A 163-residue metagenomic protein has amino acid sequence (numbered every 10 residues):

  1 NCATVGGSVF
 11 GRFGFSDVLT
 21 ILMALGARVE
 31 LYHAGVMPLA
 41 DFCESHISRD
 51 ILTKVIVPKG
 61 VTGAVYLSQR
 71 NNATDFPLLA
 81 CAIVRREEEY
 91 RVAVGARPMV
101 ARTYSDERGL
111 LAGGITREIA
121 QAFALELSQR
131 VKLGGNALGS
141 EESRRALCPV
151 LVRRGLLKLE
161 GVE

Functional and structural regions predicted by a protein language model:
N1-E163: C-terminal structural segment of proteins
